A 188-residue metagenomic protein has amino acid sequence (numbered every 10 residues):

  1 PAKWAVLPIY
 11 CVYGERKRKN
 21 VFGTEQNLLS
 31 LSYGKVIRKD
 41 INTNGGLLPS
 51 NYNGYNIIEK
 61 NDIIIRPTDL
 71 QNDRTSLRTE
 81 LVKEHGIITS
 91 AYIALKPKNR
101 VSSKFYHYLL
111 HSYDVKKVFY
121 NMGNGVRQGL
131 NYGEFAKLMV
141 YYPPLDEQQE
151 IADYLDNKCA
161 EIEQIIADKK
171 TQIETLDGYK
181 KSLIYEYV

Functional and structural regions predicted by a protein language model:
P1-K3, A160-V188: Short amphipathic coiled-coil heptad-repeat segments
P1-N20, K137, L145-Q149, S182-L183: Non-catalytic DNA-recognition/assembly elements of restriction-modification systems
Y10-I63: Sequence-specific dsDNA recognition surfaces
L47, Y52-N53, K83, G125 (+1 more regions): A structural connector/turn signal
N56, K60-V115, N131: A short beta-sheet element
G86-A91, N124-Q149: A short glycine-rich beta-alpha junction/loop motif
Y106, Q148-I151: Interdomain signal-transducing alpha-helices
P144-D146, D153-K158, I162-A167: Short, flexible domain-boundary/linker segments around small modular repeats
